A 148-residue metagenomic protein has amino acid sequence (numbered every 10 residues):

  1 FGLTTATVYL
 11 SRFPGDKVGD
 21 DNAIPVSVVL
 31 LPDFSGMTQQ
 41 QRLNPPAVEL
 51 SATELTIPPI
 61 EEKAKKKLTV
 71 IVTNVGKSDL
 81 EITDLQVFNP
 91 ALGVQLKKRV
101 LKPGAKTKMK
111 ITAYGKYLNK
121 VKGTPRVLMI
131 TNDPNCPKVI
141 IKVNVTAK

Functional and structural regions predicted by a protein language model:
F1-L10, D21-A23, E62-T69, K116-L128: Short, solvent-exposed loop/turn segments enriched in Ser/Thr/Gly
S11-I71, V75-G76, D133-K148: Long, low-complexity ectodomains and other extracytoplasmic segments of secretory-pathway proteins
G15, P58, L96-L101, Y114: Beta-strand-rich interaction surfaces with strong enrichment in secreted/lumenal proteins
K63, A105-K108: Alpha-helical transmembrane segments and membrane-interface helix-loop junctions in multi-pass membrane proteins
K77-K106: Surface-exposed binding patches on compact interaction domains or structured appendages
M109-Y117: Short, hydrophobic beta-strand segments
